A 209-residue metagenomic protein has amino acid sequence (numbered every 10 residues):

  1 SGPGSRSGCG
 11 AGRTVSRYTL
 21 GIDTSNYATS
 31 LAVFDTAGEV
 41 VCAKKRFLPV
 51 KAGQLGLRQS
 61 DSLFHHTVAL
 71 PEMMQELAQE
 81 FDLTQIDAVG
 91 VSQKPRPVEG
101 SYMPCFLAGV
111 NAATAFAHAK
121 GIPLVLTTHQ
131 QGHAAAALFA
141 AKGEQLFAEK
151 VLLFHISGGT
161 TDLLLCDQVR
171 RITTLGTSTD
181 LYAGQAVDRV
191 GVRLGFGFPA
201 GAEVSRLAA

Functional and structural regions predicted by a protein language model:
S16-R17, I122, L126-V151: Conserved phosphate-binding catalytic cores of ATP/NTP-utilizing and phosphoryl-transfer enzymes
R17, T24-S25, C42-A43, F147 (+2 more regions): A short helix-loop
D23, G90-S92, T128, L152-S157 (+1 more regions): Short beta-strand segments
S25-F64, I172-T174: Short glycine-rich, Thr/Ser-proximal phosphate-binding strand/loop in the N-terminal lobe of ATP-dependent enzymes
T29-D35, A135, L153-H155, T161-L165: Short beta-strand scaffold segments in enzyme catalytic cores
K44-R46, H65-F81: Short, well-ordered amphipathic alpha-helical segments that serve as non-catalytic structural scaffolds within diverse
Q75-T114: Short beta-strand-loop/turn "lid" adjacent to the catalytic site in phosphate-handling enzymes
